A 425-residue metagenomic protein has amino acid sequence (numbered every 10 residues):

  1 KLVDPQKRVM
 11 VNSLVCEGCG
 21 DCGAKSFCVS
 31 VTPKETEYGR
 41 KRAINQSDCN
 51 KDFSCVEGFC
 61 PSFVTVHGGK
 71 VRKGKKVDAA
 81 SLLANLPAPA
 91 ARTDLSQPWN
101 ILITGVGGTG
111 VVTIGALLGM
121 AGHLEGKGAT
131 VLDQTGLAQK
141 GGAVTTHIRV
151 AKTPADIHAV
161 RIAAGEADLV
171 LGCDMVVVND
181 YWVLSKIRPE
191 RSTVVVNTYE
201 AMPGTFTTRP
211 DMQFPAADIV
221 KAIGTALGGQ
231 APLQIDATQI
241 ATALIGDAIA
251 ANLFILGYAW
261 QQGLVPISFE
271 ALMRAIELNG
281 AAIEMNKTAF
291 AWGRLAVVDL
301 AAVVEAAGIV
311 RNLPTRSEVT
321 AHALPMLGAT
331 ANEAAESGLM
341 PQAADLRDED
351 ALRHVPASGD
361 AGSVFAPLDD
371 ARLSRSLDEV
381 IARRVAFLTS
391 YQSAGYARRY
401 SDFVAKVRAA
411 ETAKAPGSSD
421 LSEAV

Functional and structural regions predicted by a protein language model:
K1-M10, I267, A271: Glycine/aspartate-rich loop-and-adjacent alpha/beta segment that forms the canonical ThDP
Q6, G23-K25, G39-K41, D52 (+5 more regions): Active-site lining segments that contact anionic ligands and/or coordinate catalytic metals
S13-V15: N-terminal pre-triad scaffold of radical SAM enzymes
E17-A43, D48-G74: Iron-sulfur cluster-binding cysteine motifs and their immediate structural context in ferredoxin-like electron-transfer
F63, V304-I309, K414-E423: Short coil/turn segments at secondary-structure boundaries
T65-I103, T109-F387, A394, R399-A405: Active-site cofactor/cluster-binding pocket
Q392, A397-V425: Extended, charged helical/alpha-beta scaffold domains that provide interaction surfaces
